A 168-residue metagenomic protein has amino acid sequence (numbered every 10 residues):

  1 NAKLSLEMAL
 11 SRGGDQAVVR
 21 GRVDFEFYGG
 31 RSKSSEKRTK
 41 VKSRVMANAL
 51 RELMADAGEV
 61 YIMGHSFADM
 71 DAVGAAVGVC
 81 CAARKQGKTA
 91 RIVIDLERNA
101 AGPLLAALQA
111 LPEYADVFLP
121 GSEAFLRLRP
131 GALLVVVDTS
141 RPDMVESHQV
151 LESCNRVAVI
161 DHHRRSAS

Functional and structural regions predicted by a protein language model:
N1-E26: Catalytic/regulatory signature loops of cyclic-dinucleotide turnover enzymes and related class III nucleotidyl cyclases
R31-S168: Replace "Mg2+/Mn2+-dependent" with "divalent metal-dependent
